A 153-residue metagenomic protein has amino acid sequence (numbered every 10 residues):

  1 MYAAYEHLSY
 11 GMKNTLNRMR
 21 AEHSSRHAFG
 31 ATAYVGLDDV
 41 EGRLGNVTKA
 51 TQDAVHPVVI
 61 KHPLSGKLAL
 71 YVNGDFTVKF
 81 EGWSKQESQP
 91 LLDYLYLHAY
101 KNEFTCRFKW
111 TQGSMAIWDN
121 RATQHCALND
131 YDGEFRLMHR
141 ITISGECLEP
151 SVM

Functional and structural regions predicted by a protein language model:
M1-M115, N120-M153: Non-heme Fe(II) oxygenase catalytic core, chiefly the N-lobe of the double-stranded beta-helix
